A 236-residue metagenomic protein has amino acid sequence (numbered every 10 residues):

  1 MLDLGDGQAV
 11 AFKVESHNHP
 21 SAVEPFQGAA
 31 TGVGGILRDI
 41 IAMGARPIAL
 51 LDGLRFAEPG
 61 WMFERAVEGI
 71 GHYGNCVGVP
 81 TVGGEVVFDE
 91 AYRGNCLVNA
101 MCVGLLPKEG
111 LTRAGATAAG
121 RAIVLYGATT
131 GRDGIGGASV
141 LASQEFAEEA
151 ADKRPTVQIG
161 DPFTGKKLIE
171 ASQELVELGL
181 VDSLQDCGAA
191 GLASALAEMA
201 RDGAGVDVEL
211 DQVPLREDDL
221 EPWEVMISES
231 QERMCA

Functional and structural regions predicted by a protein language model:
M1-C235: Glycine/proline-enriched, intrinsically flexible loops and inter-domain linkers
